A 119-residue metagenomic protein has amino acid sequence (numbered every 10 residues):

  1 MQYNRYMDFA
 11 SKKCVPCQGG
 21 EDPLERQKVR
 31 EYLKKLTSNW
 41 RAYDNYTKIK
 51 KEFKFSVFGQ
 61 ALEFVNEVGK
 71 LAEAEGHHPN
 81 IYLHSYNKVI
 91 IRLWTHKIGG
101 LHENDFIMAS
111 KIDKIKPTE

Functional and structural regions predicted by a protein language model:
Q2-E119: Long, contiguous binding/interaction regions
